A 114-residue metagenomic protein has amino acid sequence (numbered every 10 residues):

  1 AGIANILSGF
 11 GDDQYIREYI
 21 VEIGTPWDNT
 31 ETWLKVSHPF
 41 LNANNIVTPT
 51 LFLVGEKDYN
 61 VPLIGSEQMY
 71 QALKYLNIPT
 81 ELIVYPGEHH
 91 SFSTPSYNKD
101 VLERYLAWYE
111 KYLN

Functional and structural regions predicted by a protein language model:
A1-N114: Active-site-proximal cap/loop segments of hydrolase catalytic domains
